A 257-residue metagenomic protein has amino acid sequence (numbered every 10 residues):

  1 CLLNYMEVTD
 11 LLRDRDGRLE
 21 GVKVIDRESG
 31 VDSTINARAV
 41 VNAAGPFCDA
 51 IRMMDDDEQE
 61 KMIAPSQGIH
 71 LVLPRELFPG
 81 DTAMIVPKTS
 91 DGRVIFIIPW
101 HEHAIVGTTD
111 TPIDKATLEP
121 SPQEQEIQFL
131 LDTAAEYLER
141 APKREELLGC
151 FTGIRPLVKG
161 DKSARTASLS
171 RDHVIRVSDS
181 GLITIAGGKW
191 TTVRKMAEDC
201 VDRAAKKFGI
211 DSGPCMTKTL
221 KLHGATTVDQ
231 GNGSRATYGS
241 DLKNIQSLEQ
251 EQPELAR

Functional and structural regions predicted by a protein language model:
C1, A44-C48, D57-E58, L73-P79 (+3 more regions): C-terminal accessory subdomains/tails of enzymes that are appended
N4-E20: A conserved short coil-to-beta-strand element within the FAD-binding core of flavoproteins
V8-L12, F96-I97, I175: A structural signal for short hydrophobic beta-strand segments in well-ordered beta-sheet cores
R18-K23, D81: Short, hydrophobic/aromatic-rich segments at coil-to-beta transitions
E28-A39: Core beta-strand elements of the Rossmann-like FAD/NAD(P) dinucleotide-binding domain in flavoenzyme oxidoreductases
T34-N36, H70, T219: Well-ordered beta-strand positions in beta-sheet-rich domains
A50-I69: Glycine-rich beta-alpha-beta "Rossmann" dinucleotide-binding loop(s) and their flanking helix/strand
